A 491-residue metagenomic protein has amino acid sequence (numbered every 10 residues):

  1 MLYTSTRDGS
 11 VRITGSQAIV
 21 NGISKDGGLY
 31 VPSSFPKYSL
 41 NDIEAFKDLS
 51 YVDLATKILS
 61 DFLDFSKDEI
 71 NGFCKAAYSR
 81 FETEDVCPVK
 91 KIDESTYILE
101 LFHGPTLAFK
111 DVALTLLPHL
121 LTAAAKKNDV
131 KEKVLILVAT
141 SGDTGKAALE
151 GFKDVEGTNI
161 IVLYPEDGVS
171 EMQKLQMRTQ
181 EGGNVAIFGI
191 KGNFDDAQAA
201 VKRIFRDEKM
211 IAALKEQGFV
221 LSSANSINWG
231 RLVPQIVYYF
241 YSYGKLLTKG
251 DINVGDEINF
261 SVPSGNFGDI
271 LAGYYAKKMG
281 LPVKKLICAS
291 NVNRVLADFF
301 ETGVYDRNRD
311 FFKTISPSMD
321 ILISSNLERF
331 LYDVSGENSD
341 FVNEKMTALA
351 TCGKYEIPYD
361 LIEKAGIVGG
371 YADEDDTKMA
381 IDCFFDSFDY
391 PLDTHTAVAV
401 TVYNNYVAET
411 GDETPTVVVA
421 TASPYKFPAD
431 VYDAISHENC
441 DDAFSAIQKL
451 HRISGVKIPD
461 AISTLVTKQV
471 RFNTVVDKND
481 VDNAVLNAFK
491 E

Functional and structural regions predicted by a protein language model:
M1-E491: PLP-dependent amino-acid enzyme catalytic core
